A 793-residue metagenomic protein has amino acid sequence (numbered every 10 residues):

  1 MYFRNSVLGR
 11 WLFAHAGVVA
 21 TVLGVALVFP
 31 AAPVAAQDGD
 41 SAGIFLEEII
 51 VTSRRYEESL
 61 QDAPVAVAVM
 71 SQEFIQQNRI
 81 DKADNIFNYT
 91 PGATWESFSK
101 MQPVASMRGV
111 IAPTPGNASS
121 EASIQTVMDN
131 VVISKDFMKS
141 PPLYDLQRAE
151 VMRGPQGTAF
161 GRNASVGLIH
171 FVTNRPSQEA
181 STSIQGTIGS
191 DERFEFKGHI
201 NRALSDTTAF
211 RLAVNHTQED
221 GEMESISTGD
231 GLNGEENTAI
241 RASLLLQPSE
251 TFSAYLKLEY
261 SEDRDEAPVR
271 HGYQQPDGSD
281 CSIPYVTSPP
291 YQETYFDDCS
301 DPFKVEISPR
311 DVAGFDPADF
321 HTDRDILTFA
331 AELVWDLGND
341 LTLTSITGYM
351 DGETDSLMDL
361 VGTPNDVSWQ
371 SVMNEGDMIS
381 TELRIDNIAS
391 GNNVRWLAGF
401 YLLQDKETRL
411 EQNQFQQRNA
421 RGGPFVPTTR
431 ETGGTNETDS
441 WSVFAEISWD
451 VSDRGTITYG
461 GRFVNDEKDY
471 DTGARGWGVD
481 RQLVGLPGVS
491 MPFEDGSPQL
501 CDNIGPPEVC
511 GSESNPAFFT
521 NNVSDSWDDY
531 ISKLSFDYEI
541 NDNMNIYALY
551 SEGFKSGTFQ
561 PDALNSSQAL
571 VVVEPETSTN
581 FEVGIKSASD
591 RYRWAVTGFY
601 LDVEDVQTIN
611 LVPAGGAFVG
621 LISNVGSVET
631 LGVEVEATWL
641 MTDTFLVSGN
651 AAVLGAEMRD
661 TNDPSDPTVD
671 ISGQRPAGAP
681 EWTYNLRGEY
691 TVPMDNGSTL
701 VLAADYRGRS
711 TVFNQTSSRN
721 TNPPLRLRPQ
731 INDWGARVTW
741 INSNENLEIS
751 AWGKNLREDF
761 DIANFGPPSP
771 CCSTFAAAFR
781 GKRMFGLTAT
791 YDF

Functional and structural regions predicted by a protein language model:
Y2-I80, D84-T90, N201, T251 (+4 more regions): N-terminal Sec signal peptide and the immediately downstream disordered periplasmic leader that contains the TonB box
S6, F13, N201, N374-D386 (+5 more regions): Conserved C-terminal beta-signal and adjacent last beta-strands/turns of outer-membrane beta-barrel proteins
A42-E179, V583: Acidic, small-polar-rich N-terminal luminal/periplasmic segments of exported/outer-membrane proteins
E121-S123, K135, Y144-R153, T158-I240 (+7 more regions): Outer-membrane beta-barrel translocator/receptor signature
H170, S177-E179, T187, H199-T294 (+5 more regions): Periplasmic-side early beta-strands and strand-to-turn transitions of outer-membrane beta-barrels
L245-S249, R395, Y401-L403, N436-D602 (+1 more regions): Structural signature of Gram-negative outer-membrane beta-barrels, strongest in the C-terminal barrel of TonB-dependent
E332-D336, T342-G348, E353-M358, E539-G557 (+6 more regions): Membrane-embedded beta-barrel scaffold of Gram-negative outer-membrane proteins
D453, R593, Y600-D602, S623-T716 (+1 more regions): Gram-negative outer-membrane beta-barrel transporters
